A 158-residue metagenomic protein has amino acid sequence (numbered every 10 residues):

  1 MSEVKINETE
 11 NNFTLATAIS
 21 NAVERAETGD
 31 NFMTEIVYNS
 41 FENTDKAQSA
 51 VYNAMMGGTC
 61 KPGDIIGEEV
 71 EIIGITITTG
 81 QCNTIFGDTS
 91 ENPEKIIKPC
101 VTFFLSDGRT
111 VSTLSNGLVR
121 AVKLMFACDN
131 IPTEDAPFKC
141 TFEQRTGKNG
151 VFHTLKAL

Functional and structural regions predicted by a protein language model:
S2-L105, G147-L158: OB-fold ssDNA-binding interfaces and closely related basic DNA-contact patches used across DNA replication/repair
I65, A121-T141: Short nucleic-acid-contacting surface segments enriched for D/E, G, S/T with interspersed K/R
V101-N130: Acidic, glycine-rich flexible loop segments
P137-V151: A short, charged
